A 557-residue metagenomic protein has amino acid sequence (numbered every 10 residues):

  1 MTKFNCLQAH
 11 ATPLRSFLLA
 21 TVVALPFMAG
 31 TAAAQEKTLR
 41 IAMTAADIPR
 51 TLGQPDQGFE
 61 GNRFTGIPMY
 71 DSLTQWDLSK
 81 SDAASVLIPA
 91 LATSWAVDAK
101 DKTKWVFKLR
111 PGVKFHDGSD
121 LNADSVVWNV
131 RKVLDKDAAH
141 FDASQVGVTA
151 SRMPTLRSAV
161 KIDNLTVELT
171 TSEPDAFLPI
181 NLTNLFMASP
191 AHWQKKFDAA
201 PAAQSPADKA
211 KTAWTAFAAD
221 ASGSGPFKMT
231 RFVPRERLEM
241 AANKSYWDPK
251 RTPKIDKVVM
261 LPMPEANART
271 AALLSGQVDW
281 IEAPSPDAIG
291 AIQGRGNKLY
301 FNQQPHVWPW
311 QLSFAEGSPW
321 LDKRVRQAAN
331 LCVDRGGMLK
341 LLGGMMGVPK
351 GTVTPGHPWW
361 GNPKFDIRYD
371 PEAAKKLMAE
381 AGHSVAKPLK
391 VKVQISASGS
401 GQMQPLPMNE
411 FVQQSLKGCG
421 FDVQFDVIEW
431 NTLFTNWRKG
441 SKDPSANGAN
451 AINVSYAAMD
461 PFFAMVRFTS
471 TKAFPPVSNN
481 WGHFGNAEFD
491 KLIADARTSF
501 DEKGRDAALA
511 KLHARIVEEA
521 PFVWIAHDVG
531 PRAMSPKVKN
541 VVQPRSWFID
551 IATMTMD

Functional and structural regions predicted by a protein language model:
Q8, K108, V146-S205: Surface-exposed binding/hinge segments that line and control ligand-binding clefts or catalytic entry sites
M43-K100, S222-S224: N-terminal lobe/hinge region of extracytoplasmic solute-binding protein
Q54-P55, H306, G351, T432-R497 (+2 more regions): Acidic-aromatic pocket-rim loops
D77-D82, L185-P253, E372, K376: Gly/Pro-rich hinge or "lid" segments in bacterial periplasmic/extracellular proteins
R110, T215, S245-A291, D422: Ligand-site clamp/hinge motif
P226, E239-K244, Q293, L321-Q414 (+4 more regions): Append "and occasionally in soluble cytosolic enzymes with long acidic Gly/Pro-rich linkers
P234-E236, A266, A379-A458, R467 (+3 more regions): Ligand/substrate-recognition segments at binding pockets and active sites
Q327, L339, G347, G418-T435 (+2 more regions): Extracytoplasmic/peripheral linker and loop segments enriched in polar/acidic and small residues with frequent Thr/Pro
